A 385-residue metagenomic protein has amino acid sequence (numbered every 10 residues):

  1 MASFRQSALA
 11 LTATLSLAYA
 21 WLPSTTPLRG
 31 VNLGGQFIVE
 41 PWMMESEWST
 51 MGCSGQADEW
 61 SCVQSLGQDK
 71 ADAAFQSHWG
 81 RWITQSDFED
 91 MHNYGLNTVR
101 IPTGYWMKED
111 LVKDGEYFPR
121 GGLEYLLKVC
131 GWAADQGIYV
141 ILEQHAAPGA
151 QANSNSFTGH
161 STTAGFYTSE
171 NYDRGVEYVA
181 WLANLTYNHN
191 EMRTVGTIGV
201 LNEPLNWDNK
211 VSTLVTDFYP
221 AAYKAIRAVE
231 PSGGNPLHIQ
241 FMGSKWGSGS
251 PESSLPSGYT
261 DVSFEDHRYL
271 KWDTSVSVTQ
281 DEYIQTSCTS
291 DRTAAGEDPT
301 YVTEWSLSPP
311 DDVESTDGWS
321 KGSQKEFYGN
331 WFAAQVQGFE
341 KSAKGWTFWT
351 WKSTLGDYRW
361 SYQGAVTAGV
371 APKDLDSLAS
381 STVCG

Functional and structural regions predicted by a protein language model:
M1-W21: Fungal secretory targeting signals
S16-P41: N-terminal module-boundary/linker segments of secreted carbohydrate-active enzymes
R29-L33, V99-I101, V140-Q144, I198 (+4 more regions): Hydrophobic faces of well-ordered beta-strands that scaffold small-molecule active sites in alpha/beta enzyme cores
V39-R120, W346: Active-site-adjacent substrate/metal-binding segments within catalytic domains of carbohydrate-active enzymes
A73-V99, K113-A146, F157-T197, A225: An active-site-proximal structural segment forming one wall of the substrate-binding cleft that immediately precedes
D135-G137, G233, S342: Helix C-cap/helix->beta junction micro-motif
N190, T197, L201-E340: Extracellular glycoside hydrolase catalytic/binding regions
G318-G322, F327-A334, G338-G385: Aromatic-rich peripheral "rim/lid" segments of glycoside hydrolase catalytic domains that contact and position glycan
